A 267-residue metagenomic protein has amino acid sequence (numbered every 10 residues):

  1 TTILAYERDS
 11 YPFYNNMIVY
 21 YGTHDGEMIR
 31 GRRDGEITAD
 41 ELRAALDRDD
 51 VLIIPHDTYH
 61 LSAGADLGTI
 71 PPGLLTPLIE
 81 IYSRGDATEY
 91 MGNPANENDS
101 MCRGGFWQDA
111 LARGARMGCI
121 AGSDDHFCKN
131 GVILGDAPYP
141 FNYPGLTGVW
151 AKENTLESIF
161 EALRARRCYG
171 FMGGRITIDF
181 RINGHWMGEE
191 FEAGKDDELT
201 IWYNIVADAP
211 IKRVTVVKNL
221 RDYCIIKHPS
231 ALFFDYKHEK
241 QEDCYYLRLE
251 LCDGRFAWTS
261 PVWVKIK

Functional and structural regions predicted by a protein language model:
T1-K267: Extended, charged catalytic domains and RNA/DNA-binding interfaces, predominantly in divalent-metal-using enzymes
